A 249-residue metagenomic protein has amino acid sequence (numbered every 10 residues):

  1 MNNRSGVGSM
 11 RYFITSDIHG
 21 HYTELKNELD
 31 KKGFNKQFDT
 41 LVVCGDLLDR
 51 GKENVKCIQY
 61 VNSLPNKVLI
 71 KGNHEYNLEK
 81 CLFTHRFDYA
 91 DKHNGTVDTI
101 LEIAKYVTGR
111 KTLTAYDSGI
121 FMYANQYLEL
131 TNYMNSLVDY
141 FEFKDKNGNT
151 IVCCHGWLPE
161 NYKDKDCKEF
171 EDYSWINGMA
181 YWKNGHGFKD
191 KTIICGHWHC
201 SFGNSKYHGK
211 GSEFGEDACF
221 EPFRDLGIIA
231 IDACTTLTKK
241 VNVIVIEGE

Functional and structural regions predicted by a protein language model:
M1-Y60: N-terminal active-site segment of His-dependent metallophosphoesterases
S9, K36-F38, L64-N66, G148-N149 (+1 more regions): A general structural motif
T15-S16, L41-G45, L69-N73, C154 (+2 more regions): Active-site neighborhood of phospho(di)ester-bond hydrolases with catalytic His/Asp-centered motifs
H19-T23, D49-K52, Y76-E79, E160-N161 (+2 more regions): Active-site environment of divalent metal-dependent phosphoester hydrolases
Q37, Y140-E142, C153, C195 (+2 more regions): Conserved hydrophobic/aromatic beta-strand scaffold that supports enzyme active sites
N54-F141, A180: Active-site neighborhood of divalent metal-dependent phosphoester bond hydrolases
M122-K206: His/acidic metal-ligating clusters that form di-metal
D217-E249: Binuclear metal-dependent phosphoesterase catalytic core
